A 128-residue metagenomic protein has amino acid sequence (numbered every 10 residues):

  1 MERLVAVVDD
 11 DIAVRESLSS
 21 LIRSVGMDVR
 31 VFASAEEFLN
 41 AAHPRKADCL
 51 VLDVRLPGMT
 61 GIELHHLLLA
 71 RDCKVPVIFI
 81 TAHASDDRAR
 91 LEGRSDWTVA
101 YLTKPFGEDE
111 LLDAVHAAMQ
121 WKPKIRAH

Functional and structural regions predicted by a protein language model:
R15, P57: The feature encodes the CheY-like receiver
V31-C49: Acidic, metal-coordinating helix/loop segments flanking the phosphotransfer/catalytic sites of two-component signaling
A33-S34, T60-E63: Acidic catalytic/metal-coordinating carboxylates
N40, I62-C73: Short amphipathic alpha-helix used as the core "switch/output" element in two-component signaling
L50-D53, T81: Active-site residues of response regulator receiver
E63, A84-Y101, D113: Alpha4 helix (beta4-alpha4-beta5 surface) of REC/receiver domains from two-component response regulators
K74-S85: A short, hydrophobic beta-strand element within the central beta-sheet of small alpha/beta folds
F106-H116, P123: C-terminal output helix
